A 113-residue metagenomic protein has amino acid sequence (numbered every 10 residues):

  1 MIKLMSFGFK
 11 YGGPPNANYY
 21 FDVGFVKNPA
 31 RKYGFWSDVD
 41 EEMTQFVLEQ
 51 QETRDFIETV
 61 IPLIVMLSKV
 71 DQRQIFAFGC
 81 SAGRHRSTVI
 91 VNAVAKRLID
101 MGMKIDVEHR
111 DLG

Functional and structural regions predicted by a protein language model:
M1-Q74: C-terminal accessory "lid"/substrate-recognition subdomains
M5, A77-G79, E108: Solvent-exposed beta-strand sheet faces enriched in polar/charged residues
F9, S81, L112: Short, glycine/serine-rich, charged loops/turns that create anion-binding and catalytic segments at active sites
I64-I99: Catalytic cysteine-centered active loop of the rhodanese-like fold, especially the PTP/DSP P-loop
M103-G113: Short beta-strand-centered segment that lines the nucleotide-binding/catalytic pocket of NTP-utilizing
